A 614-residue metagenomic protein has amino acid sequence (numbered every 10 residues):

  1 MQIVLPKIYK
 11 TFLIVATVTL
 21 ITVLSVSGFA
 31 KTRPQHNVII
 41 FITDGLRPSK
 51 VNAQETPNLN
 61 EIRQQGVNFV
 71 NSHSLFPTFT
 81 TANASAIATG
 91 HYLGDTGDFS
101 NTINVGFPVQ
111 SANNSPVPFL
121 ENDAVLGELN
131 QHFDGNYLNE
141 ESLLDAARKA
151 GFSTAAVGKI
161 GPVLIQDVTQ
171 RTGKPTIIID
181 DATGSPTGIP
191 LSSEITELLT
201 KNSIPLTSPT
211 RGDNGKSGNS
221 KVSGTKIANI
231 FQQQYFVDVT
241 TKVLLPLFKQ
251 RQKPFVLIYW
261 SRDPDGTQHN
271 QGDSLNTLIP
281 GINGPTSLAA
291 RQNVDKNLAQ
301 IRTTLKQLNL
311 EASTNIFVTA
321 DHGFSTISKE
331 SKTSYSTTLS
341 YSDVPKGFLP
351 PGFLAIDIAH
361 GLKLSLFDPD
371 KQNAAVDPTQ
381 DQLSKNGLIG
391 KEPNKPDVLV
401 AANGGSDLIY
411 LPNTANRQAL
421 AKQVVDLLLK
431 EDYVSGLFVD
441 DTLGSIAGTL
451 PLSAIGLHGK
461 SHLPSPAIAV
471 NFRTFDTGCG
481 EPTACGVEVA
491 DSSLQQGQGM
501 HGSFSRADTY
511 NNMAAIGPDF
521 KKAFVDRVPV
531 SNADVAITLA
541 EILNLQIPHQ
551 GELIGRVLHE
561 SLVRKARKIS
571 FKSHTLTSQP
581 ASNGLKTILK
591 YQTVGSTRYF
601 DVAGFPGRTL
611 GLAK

Functional and structural regions predicted by a protein language model:
K31-Q35, P48-L144, K149-A150, I160-T183: Active-site nucleophile/metal-coordination loop of metallo-enzymes that catalyze phosphate/sulfate and related
Q35-P48, E61-R63, I87, A147 (+8 more regions): Beta-strand elements within well-structured catalytic alpha/beta cores of enzymes that handle phosphate/sulfate esters
P48, N60-E61, D145, G404-V439 (+2 more regions): Non-catalytic, well-ordered alpha-helical segments in soluble enzyme domains
P77, N101-Q110, L120-N130, Q300-N315 (+3 more regions): Secreted, luminal/periplasmic, and some membrane-associated catalytic domains that remodel anionic oxygen-ester
G94-T96, R171-P209, I279-N293, S336-P369: Acidic, His- and aromatic-enriched active-site or binding-groove loops in soluble protein domains that engage sugars
G127-A228, Q232, F236-T241, P246 (+2 more regions): A contiguous, mid-domain pocket- or channel-lining segment that forms the substrate-recognition surface
I165-G173, T240-K296, Q300, E330-K332 (+3 more regions): Active-site His/acidic residue clusters
S435-I468, R527, N544-Q579: Polar, surface-exposed loop/tail segments that function as active-site lids or cofactor/substrate-recognition elements
